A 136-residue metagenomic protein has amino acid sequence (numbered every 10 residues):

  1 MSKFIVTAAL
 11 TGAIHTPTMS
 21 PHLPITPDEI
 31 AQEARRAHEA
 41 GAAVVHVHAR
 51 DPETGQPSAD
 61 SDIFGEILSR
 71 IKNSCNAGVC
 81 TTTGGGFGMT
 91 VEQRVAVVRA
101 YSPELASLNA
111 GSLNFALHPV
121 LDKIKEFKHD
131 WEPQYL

Functional and structural regions predicted by a protein language model:
M1-H22, S112-N114, H118-W131: N-terminal small/glycine-rich loop or linker at the start of catalytic domains across soluble metabolic enzymes
K3-A9, V44-H46, N76-C80, E104-S107: Structural preference for beta-strand elements that scaffold enzyme active sites
A8, G55-T81: Alpha-helix-loop-beta-strand connector modules within alpha/beta enzyme cores
A9-A13, R50-P52, G78, T82-G86 (+1 more regions): Active-site beta-loop-alpha junctions enriched in small/polar residues
G12-A31, T82-V91: Active-site mouth loops of central-metabolism enzymes
T18, G41-I67: Glycine-rich, proline-tolerant flexible connector loops at the mouths of alpha/beta enzymes
I30, A37, H48, A106: Conserved, mostly hydrophobic/aromatic
G88-M89, Q93-L136: Conserved anion-binding
